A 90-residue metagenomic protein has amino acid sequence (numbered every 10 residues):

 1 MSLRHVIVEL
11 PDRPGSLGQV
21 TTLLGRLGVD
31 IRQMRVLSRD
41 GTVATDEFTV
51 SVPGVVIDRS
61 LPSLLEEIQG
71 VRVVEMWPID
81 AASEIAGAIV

Functional and structural regions predicted by a protein language model:
M1-V90: A conserved regulatory-domain signal marking ACT and ACT-like small-molecule sensing domains and adjacent regulatory
